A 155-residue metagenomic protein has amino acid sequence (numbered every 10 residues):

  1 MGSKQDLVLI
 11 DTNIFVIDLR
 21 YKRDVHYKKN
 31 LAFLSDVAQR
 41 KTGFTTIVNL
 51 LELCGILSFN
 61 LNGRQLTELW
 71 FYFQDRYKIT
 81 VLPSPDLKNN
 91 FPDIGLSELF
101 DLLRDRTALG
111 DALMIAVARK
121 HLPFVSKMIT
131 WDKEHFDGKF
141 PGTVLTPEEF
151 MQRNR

Functional and structural regions predicted by a protein language model:
M1-T45, F59-F71, G138, N154-R155: Short, well-structured N-terminal submotif of metal-dependent ribonuclease cores
G2-S3, T80-K133: Active-site neighborhoods of divalent-metal-dependent phosphate/nucleic-acid chemistry enzymes
I10-I14, Y77, D93-S97: Short, basic/glycine-rich phosphate-binding loops at helix/coil junctions that contact nucleotide phosphates
I14, N49, L113-M114, E134-H135: Alpha-helix capping/helix-boundary segments
I56-D86: Helix-adjacent hinge/juxtasegments
E134-G142: Short loop/helix-cap segments at secondary-structure boundaries that form the rim of catalytic
G142-R155: Short, basic/aromatic-enriched C-terminal tail that caps enzymatic domains
